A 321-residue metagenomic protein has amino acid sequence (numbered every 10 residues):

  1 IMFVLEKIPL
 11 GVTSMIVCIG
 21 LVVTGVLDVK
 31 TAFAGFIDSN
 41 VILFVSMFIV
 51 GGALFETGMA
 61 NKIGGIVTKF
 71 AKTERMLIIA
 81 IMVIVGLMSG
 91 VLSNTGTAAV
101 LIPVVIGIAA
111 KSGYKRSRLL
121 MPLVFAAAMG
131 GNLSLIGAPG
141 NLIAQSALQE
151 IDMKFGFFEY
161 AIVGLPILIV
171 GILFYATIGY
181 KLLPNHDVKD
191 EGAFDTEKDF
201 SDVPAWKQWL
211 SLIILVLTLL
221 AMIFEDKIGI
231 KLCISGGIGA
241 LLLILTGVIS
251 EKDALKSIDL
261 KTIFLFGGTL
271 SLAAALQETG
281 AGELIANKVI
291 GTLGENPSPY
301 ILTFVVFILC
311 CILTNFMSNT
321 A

Functional and structural regions predicted by a protein language model:
I1-I8, I84-S93, F125-I136, A221-K227 (+1 more regions): Transmembrane alpha-helix interface/packing and boundary motifs in multi-pass membrane proteins, characterized by
I1-V45, I49, I162-N287, T303: Hydrophobic transmembrane alpha-helices of multi-pass small-molecule transporters
F3, L27-T31, L87, A128-G131 (+3 more regions): Residue-level signal for pocket-adjacent positions within structured domains
K7-L10, N94, A138, F157 (+3 more regions): Conformational gate/switch positions in structured elements
L10, V29, F55, S134-L135 (+2 more regions): Short, electropositive, low-hydrophobicity segments enriched in small/polar residues
G11-V12, I16-I19, V23-K115, S257-T262 (+1 more regions): Membrane-embedded alpha-helical segments and adjacent helix-loop junctions characteristic of multi-pass solute
M76, S112-F125, G130-I143, A147-S201: Juxtamembrane and boundary regions of transmembrane helices in multi-pass small-molecule transporters and channels
